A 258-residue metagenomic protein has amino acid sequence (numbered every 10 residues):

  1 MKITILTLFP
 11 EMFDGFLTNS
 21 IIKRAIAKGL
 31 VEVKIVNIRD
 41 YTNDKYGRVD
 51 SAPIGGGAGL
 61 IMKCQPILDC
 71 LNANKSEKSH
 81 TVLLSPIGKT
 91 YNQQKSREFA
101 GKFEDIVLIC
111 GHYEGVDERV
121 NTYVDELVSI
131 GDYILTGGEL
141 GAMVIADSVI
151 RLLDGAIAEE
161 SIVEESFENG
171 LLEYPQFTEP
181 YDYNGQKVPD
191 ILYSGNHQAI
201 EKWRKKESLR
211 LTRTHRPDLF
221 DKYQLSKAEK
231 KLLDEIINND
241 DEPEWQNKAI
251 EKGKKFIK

Functional and structural regions predicted by a protein language model:
M1-L71, Q198-D221: N-terminal nucleotide/polyanion-binding subdomain common to many enzyme families
T4-L6, K34-V36, H80-V82, I106-V107 (+1 more regions): Hydrophobic/aromatic beta-strand patches that form the interior of the parallel beta-sheet core in alpha/beta enzyme
S20-R24, R97-G101, D125: Short, solvent-exposed amphipathic alpha-helical segments in soluble enzyme and RNA/protein-processing domains
I38-Y41, H112-V116: Short glycine-enriched loops at secondary-structure junctions
I61-C110, D117, D154: S-adenosyl-L-methionine/SAH cofactor-binding core of RNA-modifying enzymes
V116, V120-I162, S166: Structured adenosyl-cofactor binding patch, chiefly the S-adenosyl-L-methionine
L140, L152-I191: Internal, active-site/partner-interface "lid" segment
P180-K258: SAM-dependent methyltransferases
